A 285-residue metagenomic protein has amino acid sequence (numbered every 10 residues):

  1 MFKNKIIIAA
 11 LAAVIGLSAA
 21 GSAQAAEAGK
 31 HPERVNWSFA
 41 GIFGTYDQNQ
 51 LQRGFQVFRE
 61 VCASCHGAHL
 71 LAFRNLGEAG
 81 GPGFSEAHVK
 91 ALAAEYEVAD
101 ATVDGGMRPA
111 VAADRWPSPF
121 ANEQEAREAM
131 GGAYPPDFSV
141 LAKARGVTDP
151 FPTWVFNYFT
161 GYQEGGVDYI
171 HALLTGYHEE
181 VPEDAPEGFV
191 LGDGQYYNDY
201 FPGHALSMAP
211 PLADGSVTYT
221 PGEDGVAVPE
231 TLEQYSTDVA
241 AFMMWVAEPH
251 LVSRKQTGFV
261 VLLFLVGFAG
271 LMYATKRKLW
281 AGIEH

Functional and structural regions predicted by a protein language model:
M1-A10: Bacterial N-terminal signal peptides that target proteins for export
A9-S18: Bacterial N-terminal signal peptides
A19-A25: Sec/Tat signal peptide C-region and signal peptidase I cleavage site
H31-Q56, G67-G81, S85, P229 (+1 more regions): Electrostatic cytochrome c docking/interface patches
L51, H69-Q163, E187, L191-P221: Gly/Gly-Pro-rich "capping" loops immediately C-terminal to redox-active cysteine motifs in periplasmic/lumenal
F58-H69, V239: The canonical Cys-X-X-Cys-His
Y200-P202, L206-E248: Extended, hydrophilic extramembrane loops/domains of integral membrane proteins
R254-H285: Juxtamembrane interface at the cytosolic side of transmembrane helices
